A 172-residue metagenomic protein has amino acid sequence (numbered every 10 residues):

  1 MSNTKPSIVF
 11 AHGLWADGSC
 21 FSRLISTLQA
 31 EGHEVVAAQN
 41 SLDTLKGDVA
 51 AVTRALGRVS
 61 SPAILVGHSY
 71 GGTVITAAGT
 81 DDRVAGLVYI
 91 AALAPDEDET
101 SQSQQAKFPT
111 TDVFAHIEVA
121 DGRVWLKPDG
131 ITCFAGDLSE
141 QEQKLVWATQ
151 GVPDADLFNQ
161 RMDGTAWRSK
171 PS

Functional and structural regions predicted by a protein language model:
N3, A78-R83, G164-K170: Short, conserved loop/helix-junction motifs that constitute active-site signature segments in enzyme catalytic cores
T4-S61, T111: Active-site catalytic motif of lipid deacylating hydrolases and related acyltransferases
A11-G13, S69, A92: Glycine-rich His-Gly loop
R23, A77-A78: Active-site signature of alpha/beta-hydrolase-fold catalytic machinery across serine- and Asp/Cys-nucleophile hydrolases
D48-V49, E140-Q141, A148-S172: Conserved serine/cysteine hydrolase catalytic core
V66-G71, I75: Gly/Ala-rich beta-loop-alpha elbow adjacent to hydrolase catalytic centers
T80-I131, D154-D163: Flexible "cap/lid" loop of the alpha/beta hydrolase fold
A120-T149: Pocket-forming structural segment of enzyme catalytic cores
